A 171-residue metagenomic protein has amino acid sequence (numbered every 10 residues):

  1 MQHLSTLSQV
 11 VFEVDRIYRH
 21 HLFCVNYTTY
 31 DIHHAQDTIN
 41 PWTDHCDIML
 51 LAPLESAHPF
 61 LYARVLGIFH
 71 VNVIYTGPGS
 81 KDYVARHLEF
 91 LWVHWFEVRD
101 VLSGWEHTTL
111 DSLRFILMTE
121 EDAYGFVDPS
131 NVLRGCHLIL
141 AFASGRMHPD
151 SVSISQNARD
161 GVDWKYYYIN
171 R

Functional and structural regions predicted by a protein language model:
M1-R171: Terminal interaction-prone segments of large eukaryotic proteins
